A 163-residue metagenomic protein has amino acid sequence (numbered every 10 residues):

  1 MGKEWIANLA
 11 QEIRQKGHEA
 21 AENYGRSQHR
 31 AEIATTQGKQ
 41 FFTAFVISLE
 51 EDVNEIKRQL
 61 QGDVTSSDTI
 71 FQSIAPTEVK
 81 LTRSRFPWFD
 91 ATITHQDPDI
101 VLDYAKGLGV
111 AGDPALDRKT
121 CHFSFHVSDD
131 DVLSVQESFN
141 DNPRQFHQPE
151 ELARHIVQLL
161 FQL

Functional and structural regions predicted by a protein language model:
M1-A21: Acidic, low-complexity proline/glycine-rich segments
G2, T35, L60-S66, D113 (+2 more regions): Serine/threonine-rich low-complexity intrinsically disordered regions
I6-I13, I56, L152-V157: Generic structural signal of hydrophobic/aromatic residues within well-ordered alpha-helices of folded domains
N8, N23, N54, N140-N142: Detector for Asparagine
H18-I70: Contiguous, amphipathic alpha-helical segments that mediate oligomerization or scaffolding in large protein assemblies
A75-L163: Intrinsic disorder/low-complexity polar-acidic segments
